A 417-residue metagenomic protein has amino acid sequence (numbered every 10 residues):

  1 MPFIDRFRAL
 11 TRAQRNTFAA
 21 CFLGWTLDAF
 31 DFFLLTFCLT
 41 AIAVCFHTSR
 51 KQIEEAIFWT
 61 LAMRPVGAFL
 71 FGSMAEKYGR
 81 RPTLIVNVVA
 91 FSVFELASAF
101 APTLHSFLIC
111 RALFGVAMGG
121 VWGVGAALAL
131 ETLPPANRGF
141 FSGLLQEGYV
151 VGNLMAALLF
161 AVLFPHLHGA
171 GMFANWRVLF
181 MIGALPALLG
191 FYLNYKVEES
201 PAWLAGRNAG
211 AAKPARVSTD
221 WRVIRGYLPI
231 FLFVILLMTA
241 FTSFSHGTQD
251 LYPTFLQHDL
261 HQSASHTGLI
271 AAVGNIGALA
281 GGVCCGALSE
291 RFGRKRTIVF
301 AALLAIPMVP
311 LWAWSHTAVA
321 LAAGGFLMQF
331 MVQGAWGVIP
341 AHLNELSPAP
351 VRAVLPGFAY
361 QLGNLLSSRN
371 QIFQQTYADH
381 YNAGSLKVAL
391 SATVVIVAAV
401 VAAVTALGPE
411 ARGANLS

Functional and structural regions predicted by a protein language model:
M1-F30: Cytosolic juxtamembrane N-terminal segment immediately preceding the first transmembrane helix of multi-pass
T36, Y227-L279, S367-Q371: Extracytoplasmic gate region of multi-pass secondary transporters
T36-V66, S265: Extracellular/periplasmic helix-loop-helix junction of adjacent transmembrane segments in MFS-like secondary
H47, G79, F100-S106, P134 (+3 more regions): Helix-breaking motifs and short loop linkers at transmembrane-helix boundaries and internal kinks in secondary membrane
F58-G72, A272-C284: Central cavity-lining transmembrane alpha-helices of secondary-active solute carriers, predominantly the Major
V66-P102, F292: Conserved MFS/SLC helix-loop-helix module at the cytosolic interface between two early adjacent transmembrane helices
G139-F164, P186, G357-Q371: Glycine-rich segments within core transmembrane alpha-helices of 12-TM secondary carriers
S289, K295-I339: C-terminal transmembrane helical hairpin of 12-TM major facilitator-type secondary transporters
